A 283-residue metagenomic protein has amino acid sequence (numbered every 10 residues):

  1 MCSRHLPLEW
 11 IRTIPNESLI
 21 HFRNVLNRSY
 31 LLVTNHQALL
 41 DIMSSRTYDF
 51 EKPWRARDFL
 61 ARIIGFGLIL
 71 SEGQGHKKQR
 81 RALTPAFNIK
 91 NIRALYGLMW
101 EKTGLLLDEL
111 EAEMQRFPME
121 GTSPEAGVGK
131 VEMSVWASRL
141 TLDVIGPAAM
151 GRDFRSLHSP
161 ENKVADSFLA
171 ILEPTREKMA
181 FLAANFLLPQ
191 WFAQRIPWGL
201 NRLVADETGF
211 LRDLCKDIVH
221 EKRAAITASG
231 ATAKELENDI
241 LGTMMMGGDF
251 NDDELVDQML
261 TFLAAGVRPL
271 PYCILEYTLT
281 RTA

Functional and structural regions predicted by a protein language model:
M1-K78, L98-L105, L140, R155 (+2 more regions): N-terminal membrane-proximal hinge/A-helix region immediately C-terminal to the signal-anchor transmembrane segment
N24-S29, K90-E101, E113-P147, R155-V164 (+1 more regions): Cytochrome P450
Y96, W100, G121-G127, K163-I171 (+2 more regions): Cytochrome P450 I-helix active-site segment
E109-P124, R152-S156, H220-E235: Surface-exposed helix-capping loop/turn segments at secondary-structure junctions
L142-D143, S159-P160, F168-N185: Eukaryotic endomembrane system proteins
L203-C273: Conserved cytochrome P450 catalytic core segment spanning the I/J/K helices
P269-A283: Cytochrome P450 catalytic-core helices
